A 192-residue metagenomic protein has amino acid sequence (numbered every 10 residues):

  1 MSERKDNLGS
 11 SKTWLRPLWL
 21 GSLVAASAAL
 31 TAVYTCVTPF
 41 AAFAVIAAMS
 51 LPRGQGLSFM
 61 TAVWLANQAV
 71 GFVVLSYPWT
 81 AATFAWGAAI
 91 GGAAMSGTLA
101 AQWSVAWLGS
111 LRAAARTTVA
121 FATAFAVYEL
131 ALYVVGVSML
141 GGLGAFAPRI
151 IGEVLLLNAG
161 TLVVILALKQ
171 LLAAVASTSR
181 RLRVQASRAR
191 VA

Functional and structural regions predicted by a protein language model:
S2-S58: Hydrophobic transmembrane alpha-helices
D6-N7, M60, L182, A186: Extended, composition-driven regions rather than compact fold-specific motifs
P17-S22, L57-T61, G87-G91, T118-A122 (+1 more regions): Hydrophobic alpha-helical transmembrane segments
S22-A26, S58, A62-A66, G92 (+3 more regions): Lipid-exposed faces of alpha-helical membrane segments in multi-pass integral membrane proteins
L30-V37, A62-L99, W103: Interfacial aromatic-anchored transmembrane helix boundaries in multi-pass membrane proteins
A44-I46, W79-A88, L143-V154: Non-cytosolic membrane-interface motifs at loop->transmembrane helix junctions
G54, M60-A62, R190-V191: Mature catalytic domains of secreted/periplasmic carbohydrate-active enzymes
W103-A192: Membrane-embedded alpha-helical hairpins and interfacial helices in multi-pass inner-membrane proteins
